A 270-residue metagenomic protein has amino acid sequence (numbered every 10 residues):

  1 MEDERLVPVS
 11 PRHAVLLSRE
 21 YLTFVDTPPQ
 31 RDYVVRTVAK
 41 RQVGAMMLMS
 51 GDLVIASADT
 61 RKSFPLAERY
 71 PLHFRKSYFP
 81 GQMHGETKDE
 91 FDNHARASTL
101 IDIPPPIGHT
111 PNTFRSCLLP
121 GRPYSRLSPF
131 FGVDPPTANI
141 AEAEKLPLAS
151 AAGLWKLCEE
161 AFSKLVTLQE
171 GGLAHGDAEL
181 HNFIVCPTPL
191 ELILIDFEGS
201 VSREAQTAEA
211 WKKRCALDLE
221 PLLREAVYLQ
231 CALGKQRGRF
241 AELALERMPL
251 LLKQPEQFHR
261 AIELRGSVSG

Functional and structural regions predicted by a protein language model:
M1-K40, A45-L48, P249-G270: Regulatory N- and C-terminal appendages and interdomain linkers associated with kinase/kinase-like NTP transferase
T23, R31-D92: ATP-binding glycine-rich loop module of kinase domains
D92-D102: Structural motif at the C-terminus of the N-lobe alphaC helix and the adjacent alphaC-beta4 loop of the Hanks-type
D102-L157: Conserved structural core of kinase catalytic domains
K164-L168: Conserved hydrophobic alpha-helix
E170-L180, V185: Catalytic-loop of the protein kinase fold
C186, E191-G270: C-lobe/activation-segment region of protein kinase-like
